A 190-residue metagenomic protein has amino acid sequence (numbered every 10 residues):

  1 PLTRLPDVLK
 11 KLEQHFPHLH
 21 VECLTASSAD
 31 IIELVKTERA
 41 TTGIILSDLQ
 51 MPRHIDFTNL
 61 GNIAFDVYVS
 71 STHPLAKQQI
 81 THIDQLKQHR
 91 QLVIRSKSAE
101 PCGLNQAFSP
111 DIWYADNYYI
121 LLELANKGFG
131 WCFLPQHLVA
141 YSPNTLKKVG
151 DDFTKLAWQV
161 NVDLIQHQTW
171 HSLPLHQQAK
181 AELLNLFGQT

Functional and structural regions predicted by a protein language model:
P1-F16, H20: N-terminal winged-helix
D7-K11, A29-A64: Short beta-strand-centered segments that line the small-molecule binding cleft or hinge of alpha/beta clamshell
V21-C23, I112: Generic structural signal for residues in well-ordered beta-strands
L24, A29-R39, Y118-F129: Short helices/loops that flank or line small-molecule/ion binding pockets
Q50, H54-F129, L134, L138-W158 (+1 more regions): C-terminal regulatory
D152-T190: A late-sequence structural motif
